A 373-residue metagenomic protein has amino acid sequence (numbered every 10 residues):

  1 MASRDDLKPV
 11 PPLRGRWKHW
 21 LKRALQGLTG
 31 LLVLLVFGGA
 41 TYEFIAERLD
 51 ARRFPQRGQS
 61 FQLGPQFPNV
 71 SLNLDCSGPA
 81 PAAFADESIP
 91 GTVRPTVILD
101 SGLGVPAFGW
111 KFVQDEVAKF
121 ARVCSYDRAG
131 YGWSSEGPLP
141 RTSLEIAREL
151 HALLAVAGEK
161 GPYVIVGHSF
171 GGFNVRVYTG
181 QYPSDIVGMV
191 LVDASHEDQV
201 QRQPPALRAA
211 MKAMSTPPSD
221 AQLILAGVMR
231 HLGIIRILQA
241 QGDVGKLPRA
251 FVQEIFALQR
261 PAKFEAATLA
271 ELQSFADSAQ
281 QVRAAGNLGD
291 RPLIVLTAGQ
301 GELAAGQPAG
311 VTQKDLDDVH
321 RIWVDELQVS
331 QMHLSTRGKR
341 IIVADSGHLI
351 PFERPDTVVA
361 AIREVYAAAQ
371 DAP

Functional and structural regions predicted by a protein language model:
L7, R14-G15, E326, L334-P373: Catalytic active-site module of serine/aspartate enzymes centered on a nucleophile-bearing elbow/loop
L25-S60: An N-terminal hydrophobic leader/cap segment in hydrolases
D50-S71, P81: N-terminal cap/lid segment of alpha/beta-hydrolase-fold proteins
G64-F67, D75-A82, S88, R128-V166: Active-site loop/oxyanion-hole signature of alpha/beta-hydrolase fold enzymes
S77-W133: Conserved HGGG/HGGXW glycine-rich cap/lid loop of the alpha/beta-hydrolase fold
I98-G102, H168, D193: The conserved beta1-alpha1 loop
S143, A147, Y182-I186, V190-L327 (+2 more regions): Flexible "cap/lid" subdomain of the alpha/beta-hydrolase fold that forms the substrate-access gate
G167-G171, V175: Gly/Ala-rich beta-loop-alpha elbow adjacent to hydrolase catalytic centers
